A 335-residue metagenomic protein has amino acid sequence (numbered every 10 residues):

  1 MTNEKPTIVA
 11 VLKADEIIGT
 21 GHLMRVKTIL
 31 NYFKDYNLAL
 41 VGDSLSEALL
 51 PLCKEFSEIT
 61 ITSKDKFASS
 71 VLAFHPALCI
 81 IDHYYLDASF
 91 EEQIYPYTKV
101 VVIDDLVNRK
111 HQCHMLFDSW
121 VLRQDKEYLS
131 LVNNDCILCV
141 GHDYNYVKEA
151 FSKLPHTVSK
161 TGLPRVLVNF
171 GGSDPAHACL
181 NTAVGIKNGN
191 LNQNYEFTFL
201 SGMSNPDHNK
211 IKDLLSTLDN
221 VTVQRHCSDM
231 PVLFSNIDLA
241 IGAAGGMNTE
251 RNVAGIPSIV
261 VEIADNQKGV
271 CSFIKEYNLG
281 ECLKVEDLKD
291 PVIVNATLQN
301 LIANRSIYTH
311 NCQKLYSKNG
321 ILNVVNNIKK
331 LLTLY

Functional and structural regions predicted by a protein language model:
A10, A14-F33, G42-N134: Active-site and donor-binding regions of nucleotide-sugar-utilizing enzymes
Q112-A176: A nucleotide-sugar donor-handling region in carbohydrate enzymes
T161-I237: Donor-nucleotide binding loops and adjacent catalytic segments primarily of GT-B fold Leloir glycosyltransferases
S235-G246: Acidic donor-binding loop of glycosyltransferase active sites
A240-G242, P257-N266: Short hydrophobic beta-strand element within catalytic cores of glycosyltransferases and related nucleotide-activated
N266-T297: Change "using UDP/GDP/dTDP sugars" to "using nucleotide sugars
N304-K318: A short, well-ordered alpha-helix in the C-terminal region of glycosyltransferases
S317-Y335: C-terminal alpha-helical cap of glycosyltransferases
